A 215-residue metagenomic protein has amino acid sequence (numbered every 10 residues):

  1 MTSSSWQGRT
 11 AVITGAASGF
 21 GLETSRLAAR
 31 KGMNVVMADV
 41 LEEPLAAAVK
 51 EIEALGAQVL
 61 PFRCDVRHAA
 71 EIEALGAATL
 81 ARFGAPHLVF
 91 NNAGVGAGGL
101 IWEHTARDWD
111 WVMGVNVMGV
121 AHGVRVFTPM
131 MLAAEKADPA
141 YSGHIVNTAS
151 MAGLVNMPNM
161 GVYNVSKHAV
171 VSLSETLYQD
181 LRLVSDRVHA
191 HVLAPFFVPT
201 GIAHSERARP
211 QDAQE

Functional and structural regions predicted by a protein language model:
S3-V36: Canonical Rossmann dinucleotide-binding motif of NAD(H)/NADP(H)-dependent dehydrogenases/reductases, specifically
K31-A47: Conserved glycine-rich Rossmann-like NAD(P)H-binding loop of the short-chain dehydrogenase/reductase
E42-E43, R63-A74, A106: The beta1-alpha1 cofactor-binding region of Rossmann-like NAD(H)/NADP(H)-dependent oxidoreductases
L100-I101, T105-D110: Substrate-binding pocket helix/loop in short-chain dehydrogenase/reductase
V124, S166: Active-site helix of classical SDR
S150: Residue(s) in the substrate-gating loop at a strand-loop-helix junction that position the organic substrate next
L183-E215: SDR active-site lid
